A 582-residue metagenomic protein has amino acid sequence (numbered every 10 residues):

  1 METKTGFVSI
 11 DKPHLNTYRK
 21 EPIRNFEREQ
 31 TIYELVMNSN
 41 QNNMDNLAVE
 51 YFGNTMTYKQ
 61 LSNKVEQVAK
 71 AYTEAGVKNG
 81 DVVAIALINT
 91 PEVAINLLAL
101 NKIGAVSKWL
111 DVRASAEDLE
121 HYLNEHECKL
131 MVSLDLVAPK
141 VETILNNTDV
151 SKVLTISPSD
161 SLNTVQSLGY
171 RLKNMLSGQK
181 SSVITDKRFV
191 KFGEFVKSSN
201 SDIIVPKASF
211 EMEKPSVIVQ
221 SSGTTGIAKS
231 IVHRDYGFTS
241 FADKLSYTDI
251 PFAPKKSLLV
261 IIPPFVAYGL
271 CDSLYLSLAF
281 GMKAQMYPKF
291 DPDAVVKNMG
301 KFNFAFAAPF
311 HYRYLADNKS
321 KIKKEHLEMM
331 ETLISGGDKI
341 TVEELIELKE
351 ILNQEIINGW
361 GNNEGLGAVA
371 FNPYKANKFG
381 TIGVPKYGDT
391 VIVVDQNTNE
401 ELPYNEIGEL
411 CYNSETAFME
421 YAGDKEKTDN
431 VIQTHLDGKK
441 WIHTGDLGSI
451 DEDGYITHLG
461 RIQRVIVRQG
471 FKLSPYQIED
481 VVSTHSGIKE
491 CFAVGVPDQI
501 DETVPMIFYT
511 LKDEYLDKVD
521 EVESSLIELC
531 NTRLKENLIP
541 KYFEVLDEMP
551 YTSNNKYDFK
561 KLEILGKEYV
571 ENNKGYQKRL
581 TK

Functional and structural regions predicted by a protein language model:
R28, D45-G76, A84-T90, A94-L98 (+2 more regions): Conserved AMP-binding/adenylate-forming core of the ANL superfamily
T57-K59, K207, S216-S240: Conserved AMP-binding A3 loop
S62-Q67, K197-S199, I231-P251, I261 (+1 more regions): Conserved structural elements of the adenylate-forming
T239-S257, F265-F304, N318-K319: Conserved AMP-binding/adenylation subdomain of ANL enzymes
N303-A307, A316-K378, T390: Gly/Ser/Thr-rich phosphate-binding loop
V384-G388, E400-Q433, L473: Conserved ATP/PPi-binding loop(s) of AMP-dependent carboxylate-activating enzymes
S414, M419-E420, N430, G445-L538: AMP-binding/adenylate-forming catalytic core of the ANL superfamily
I466, F492-D498, M506-T510, S525-K582: Conserved C-terminal "lid"/linker of ANL adenylate-forming enzymes
